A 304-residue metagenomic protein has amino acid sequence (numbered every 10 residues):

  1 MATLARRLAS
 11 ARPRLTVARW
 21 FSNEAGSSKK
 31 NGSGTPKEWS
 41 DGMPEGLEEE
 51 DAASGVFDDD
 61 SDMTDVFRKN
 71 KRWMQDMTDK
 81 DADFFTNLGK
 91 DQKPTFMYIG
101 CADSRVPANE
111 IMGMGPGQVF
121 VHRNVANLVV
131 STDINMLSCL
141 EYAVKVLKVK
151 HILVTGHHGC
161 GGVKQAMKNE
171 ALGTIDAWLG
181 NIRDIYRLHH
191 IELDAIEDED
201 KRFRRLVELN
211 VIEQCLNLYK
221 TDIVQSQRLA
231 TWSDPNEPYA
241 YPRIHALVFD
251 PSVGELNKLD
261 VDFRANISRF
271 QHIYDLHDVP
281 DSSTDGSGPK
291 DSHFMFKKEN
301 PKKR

Functional and structural regions predicted by a protein language model:
A5-R12, V17-K93, G117, A126-K150 (+1 more regions): Divalent-metal-activated hydrolytic enzyme cores
D81, C101-D103: Alpha-helix initiation/capping motif
Q92, S104-R105: Short, flexible loop/turn motifs enriched in small residues
I99-C101, R123, L153-H157, H245-D250: Short beta-strand segments
R105-V125: Catalytic core of membrane glycerolipid acyltransferases/transacylases, capturing the structured, soluble-facing
